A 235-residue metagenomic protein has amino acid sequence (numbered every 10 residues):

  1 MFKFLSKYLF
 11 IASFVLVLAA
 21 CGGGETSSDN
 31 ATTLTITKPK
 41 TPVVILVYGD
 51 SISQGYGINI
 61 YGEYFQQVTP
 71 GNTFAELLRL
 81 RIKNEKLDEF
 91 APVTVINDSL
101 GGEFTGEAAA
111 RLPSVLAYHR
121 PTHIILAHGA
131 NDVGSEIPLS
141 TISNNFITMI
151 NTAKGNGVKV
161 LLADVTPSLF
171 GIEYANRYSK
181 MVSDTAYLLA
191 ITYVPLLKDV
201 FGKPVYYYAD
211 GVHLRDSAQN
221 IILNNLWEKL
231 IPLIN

Functional and structural regions predicted by a protein language model:
M1-F10: Bacterial N-terminal signal peptides that target proteins for export
V17-A20: C-terminal motif of bacterial Sec signal peptides marking the signal peptidase cleavage site
T26-S99, P113-R120: Serine-esterase "nucleophile elbow" of acetyl-processing enzymes
D29-N30, G106-A108: Short gly/ser/thr-rich secondary-structure transition/capping motifs
S53-Y56, G62-F65, S99-E103, N131-G134 (+1 more regions): Short histidine/acidic/glycine/proline-rich micro-motifs that form metal- and phosphate-coordinating active-site loops
L77-L80, N84, E107-N235: Alpha-helical cap/lid subdomain in secreted, periplasmic, or secretory-pathway luminal O-acyl-processing enzymes
